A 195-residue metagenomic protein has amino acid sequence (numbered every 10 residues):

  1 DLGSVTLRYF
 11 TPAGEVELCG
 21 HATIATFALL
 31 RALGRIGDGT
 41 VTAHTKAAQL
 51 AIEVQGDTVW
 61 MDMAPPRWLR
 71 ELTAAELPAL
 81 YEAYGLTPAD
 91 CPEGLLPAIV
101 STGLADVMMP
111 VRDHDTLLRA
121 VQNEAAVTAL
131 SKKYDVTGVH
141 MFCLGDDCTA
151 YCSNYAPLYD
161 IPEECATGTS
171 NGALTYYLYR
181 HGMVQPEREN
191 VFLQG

Functional and structural regions predicted by a protein language model:
D1-L18, I24-G195: Active-site proximal loop and beta-alpha junction motif in alpha/beta enzyme cores
